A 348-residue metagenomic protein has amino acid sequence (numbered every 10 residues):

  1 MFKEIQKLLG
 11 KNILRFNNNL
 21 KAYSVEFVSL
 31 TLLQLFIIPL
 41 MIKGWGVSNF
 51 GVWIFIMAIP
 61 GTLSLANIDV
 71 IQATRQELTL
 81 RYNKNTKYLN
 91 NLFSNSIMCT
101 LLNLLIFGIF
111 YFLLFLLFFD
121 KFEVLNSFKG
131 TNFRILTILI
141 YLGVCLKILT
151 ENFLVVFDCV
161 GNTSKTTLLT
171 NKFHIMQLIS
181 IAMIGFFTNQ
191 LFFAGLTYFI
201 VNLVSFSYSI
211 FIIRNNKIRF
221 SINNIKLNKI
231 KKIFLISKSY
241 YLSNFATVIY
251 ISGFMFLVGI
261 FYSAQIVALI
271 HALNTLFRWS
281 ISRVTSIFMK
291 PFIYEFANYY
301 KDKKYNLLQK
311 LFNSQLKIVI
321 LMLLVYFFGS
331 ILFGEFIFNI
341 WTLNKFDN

Functional and structural regions predicted by a protein language model:
M1-E4, K11-N12, T74, F112-L117 (+6 more regions): C-terminal transmembrane helix end/exit motif
M1-F16, F128-T131, L191-T197, S209-S252 (+1 more regions): Interhelical loop/hinge segments that connect adjacent transmembrane helices in multipass membrane
L14-Q76, G108, G143, L178 (+3 more regions): Signature of the first transmembrane helix
N17-N19, V144-T170, F192: Membrane-interface junctions at transmembrane-helix termini in multi-pass inner-membrane proteins
N18-L30, I68-D120, T131-I138, Y305-Y326: Membrane-water interface segments that mark the loop-to-transmembrane alpha-helix transition
I37, I68-K84, C159, K217-I218 (+3 more regions): Helix-loop junctions and terminal segments of transmembrane helices in multi-pass membrane transport/translocation
F118-L139, I331-N348: Interfacial segments at transmembrane-helix termini and the short loops linking adjacent helices
R134, I138, T167-N216, H271-N274: Hydrophobic alpha-helical transmembrane segments
